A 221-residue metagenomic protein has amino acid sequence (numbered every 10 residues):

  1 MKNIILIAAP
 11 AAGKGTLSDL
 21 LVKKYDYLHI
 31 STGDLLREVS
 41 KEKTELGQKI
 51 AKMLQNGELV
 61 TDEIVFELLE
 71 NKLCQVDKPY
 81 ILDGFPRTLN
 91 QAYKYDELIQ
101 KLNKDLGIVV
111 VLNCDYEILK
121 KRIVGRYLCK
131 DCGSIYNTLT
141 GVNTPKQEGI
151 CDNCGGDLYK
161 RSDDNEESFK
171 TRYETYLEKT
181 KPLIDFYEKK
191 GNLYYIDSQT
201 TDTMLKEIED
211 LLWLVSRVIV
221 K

Functional and structural regions predicted by a protein language model:
M1-K221: Glycine-rich phosphate-binding loop of ATP-dependent small-molecule kinases
